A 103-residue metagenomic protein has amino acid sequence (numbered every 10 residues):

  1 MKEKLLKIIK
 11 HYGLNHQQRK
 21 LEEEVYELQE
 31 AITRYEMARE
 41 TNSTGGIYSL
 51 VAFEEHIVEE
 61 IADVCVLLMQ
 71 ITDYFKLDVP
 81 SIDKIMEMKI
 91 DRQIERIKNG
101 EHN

Functional and structural regions predicted by a protein language model:
M1-N103: Flexible "arm" and connector segments at domain edges
